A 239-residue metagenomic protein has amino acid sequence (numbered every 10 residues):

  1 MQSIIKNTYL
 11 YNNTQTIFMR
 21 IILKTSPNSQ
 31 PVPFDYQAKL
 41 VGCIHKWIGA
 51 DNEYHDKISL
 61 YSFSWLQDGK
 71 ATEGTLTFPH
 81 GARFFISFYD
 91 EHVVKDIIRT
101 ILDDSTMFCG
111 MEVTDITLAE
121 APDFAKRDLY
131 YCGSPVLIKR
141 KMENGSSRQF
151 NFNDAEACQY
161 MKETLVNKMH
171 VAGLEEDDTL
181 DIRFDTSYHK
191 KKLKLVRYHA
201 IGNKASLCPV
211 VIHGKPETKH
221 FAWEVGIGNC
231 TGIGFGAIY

Functional and structural regions predicted by a protein language model:
M1-Y239: RNA-interacting cores
